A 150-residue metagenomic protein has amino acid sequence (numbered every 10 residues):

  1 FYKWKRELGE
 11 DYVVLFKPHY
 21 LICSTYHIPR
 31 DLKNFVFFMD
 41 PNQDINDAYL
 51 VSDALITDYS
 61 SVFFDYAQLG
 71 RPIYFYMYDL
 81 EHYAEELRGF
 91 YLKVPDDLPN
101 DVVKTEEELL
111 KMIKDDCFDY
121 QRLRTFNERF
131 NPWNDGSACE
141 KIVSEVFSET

Functional and structural regions predicted by a protein language model:
F1-D40: Catalytic donor nucleotide-activated moiety binding site of glycosyltransferases and closely related
E10-V13, A54, F118: PLP-dependent class I/II
L15, F37, A54-I56, Y74 (+1 more regions): Hydrophobic/aromatic beta-strand patches that form the interior of the parallel beta-sheet core in alpha/beta enzyme
H27-L32, S61-F130: Catalytic binding pocket for nucleotide-activated donors in carbohydrate/polymer assembly enzymes
I45: Acidic, amphipathic alpha-helical patches
L50-S61: Acidic donor-binding loop of glycosyltransferase active sites
D135-T150: C-terminal alpha-helical cap of glycosyltransferases
